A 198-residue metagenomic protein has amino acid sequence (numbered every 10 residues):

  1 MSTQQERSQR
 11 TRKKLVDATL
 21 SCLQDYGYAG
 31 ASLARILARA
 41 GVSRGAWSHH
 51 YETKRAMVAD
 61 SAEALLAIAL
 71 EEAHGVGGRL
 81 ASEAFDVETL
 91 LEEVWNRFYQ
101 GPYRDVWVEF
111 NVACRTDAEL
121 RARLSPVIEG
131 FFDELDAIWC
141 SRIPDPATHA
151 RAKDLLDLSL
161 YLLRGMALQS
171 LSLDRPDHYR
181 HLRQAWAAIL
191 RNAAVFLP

Functional and structural regions predicted by a protein language model:
S2, E52-A56, D60, A81 (+5 more regions): Residues in soluble alpha-helical coiled-coils and helical-bundle/repeat scaffolds
K14, A18-A56, D60: Helix-turn-helix
A56, D60, E71-R104, L155-S159: Hydrophobic alpha-helical connector segments
E63-A69: Short, basic, alpha-helical segments at the C-terminal edge of helix-turn-helix-like DNA-binding modules
L70-E71, G75, Y99-V108, A118-P144 (+3 more regions): Amphipathic alpha-helical packing segments from all-alpha helical-bundle domains
D133, L162, Q169-P198: C-terminal peripheral helix-coil segments that are non-catalytic and often amphipathic
D145-S159: Membrane-interface starts of transmembrane alpha-helices
